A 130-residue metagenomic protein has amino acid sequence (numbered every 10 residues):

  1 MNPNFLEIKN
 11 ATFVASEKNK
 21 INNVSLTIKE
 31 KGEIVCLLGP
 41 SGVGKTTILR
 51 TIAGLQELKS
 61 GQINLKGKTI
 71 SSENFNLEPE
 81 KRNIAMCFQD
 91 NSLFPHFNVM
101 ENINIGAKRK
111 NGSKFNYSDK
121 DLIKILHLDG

Functional and structural regions predicted by a protein language model:
M1-I8, T12-K31, E73-L77, N111: A short, flexible loop at the N-terminus of ABC-type nucleotide-binding domains that lies
I34-C36, M86: Short beta-strand immediately N-terminal to the Walker A/P-loop
L38-P40: The feature captures the beta-strand-to-loop junction immediately N-terminal to the Walker
A53: Helix-to-loop junction immediately C-terminal to a conserved catalytic motif
K59-I70: ABC nucleotide-binding domain "signature motif"
K68-S71, K114-G130: Conserved ABC ATPase "signature" region
I70-M86, R109: ABC ATPase NBD coupling module
F97-N116, I125: ABC-type ATPase nucleotide-binding domains, specifically the catalytic core motifs of the NBD
